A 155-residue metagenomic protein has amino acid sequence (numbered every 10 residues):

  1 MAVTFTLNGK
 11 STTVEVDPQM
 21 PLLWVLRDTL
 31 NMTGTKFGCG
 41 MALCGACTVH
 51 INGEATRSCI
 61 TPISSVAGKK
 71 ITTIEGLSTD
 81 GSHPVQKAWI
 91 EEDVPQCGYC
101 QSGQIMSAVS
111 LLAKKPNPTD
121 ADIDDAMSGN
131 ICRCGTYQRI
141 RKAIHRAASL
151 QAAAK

Functional and structural regions predicted by a protein language model:
M1-K155: Signature of N-terminal electron-transfer/Fe-S-associated modules in redox systems
